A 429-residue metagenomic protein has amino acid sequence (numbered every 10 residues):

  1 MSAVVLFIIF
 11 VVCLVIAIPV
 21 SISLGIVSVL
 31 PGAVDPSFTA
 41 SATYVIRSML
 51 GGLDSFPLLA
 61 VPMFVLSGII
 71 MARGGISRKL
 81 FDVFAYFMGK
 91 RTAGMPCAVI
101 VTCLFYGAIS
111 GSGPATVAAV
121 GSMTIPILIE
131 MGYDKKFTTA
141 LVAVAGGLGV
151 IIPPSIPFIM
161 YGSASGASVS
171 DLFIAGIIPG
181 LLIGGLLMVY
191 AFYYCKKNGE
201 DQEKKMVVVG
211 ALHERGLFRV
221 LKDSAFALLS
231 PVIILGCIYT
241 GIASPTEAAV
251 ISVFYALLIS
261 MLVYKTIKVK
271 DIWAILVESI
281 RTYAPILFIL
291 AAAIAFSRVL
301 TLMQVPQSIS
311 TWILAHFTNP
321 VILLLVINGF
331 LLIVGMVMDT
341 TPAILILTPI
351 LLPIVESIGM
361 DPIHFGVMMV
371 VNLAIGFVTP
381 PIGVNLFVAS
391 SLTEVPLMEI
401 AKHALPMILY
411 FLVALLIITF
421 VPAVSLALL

Functional and structural regions predicted by a protein language model:
M1-L429: Alpha-helical transmembrane segments of multi-pass membrane transport proteins
